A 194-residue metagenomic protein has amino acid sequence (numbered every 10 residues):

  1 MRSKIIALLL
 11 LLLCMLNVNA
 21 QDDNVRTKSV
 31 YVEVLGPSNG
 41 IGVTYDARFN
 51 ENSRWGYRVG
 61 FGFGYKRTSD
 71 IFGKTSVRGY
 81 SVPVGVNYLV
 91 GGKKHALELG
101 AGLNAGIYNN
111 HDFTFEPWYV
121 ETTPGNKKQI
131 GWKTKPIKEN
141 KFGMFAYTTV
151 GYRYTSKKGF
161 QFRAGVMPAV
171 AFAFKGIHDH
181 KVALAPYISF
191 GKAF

Functional and structural regions predicted by a protein language model:
M1-K4, Q21: Positively charged n-region of N-terminal signal peptides that target proteins for export
K4-C14: Sec-dependent N-terminal signal peptides
L16-A20: Sec/Tat signal peptide C-region and signal peptidase I cleavage site
D23-V25, V34-S38, G73-G79, E139-F145 (+1 more regions): Transmembrane beta-barrel outer-membrane domains
N24-S38, R54-R67, A164-F174: Transmembrane beta-strand segments that form the barrel wall of outer-membrane beta-barrel proteins
G40-D46: N-terminal secretory signal peptides
D46-G131, P136-F160: Gram-negative (and chloroplast) outer-membrane scaffold detector with strong preference for beta-barrel transmembrane
V182-F194: Outer-membrane beta-barrel "beta-signal"
